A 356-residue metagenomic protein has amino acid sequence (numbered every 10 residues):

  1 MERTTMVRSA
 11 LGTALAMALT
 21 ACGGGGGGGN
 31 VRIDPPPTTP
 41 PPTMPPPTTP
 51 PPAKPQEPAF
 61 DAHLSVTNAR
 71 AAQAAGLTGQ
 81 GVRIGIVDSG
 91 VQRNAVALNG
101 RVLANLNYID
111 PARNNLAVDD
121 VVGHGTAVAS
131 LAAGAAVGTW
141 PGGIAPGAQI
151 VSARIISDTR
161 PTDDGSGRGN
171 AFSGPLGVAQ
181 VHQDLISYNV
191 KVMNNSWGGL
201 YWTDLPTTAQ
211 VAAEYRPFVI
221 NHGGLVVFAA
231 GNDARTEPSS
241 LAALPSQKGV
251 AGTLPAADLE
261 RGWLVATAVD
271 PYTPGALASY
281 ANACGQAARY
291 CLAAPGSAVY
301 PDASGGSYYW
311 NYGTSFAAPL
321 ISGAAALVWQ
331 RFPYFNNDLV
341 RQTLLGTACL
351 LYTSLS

Functional and structural regions predicted by a protein language model:
M1-G24: Gram-negative bacterial Sec-dependent N-terminal signal peptides
G23-P42, T78, A135, I155-D258 (+2 more regions): Substrate-binding/access-modulating region of protease and related hydrolase catalytic domains
V31-P40, M44-F60, R70-L106, P111-S173 (+5 more regions): Subtilisin-like serine protease catalytic core
A69, G125, A129-A132, V178-H182 (+6 more regions): Extracytoplasmic/secreted envelope proteins and their assembly/folding machinery, especially bacterial periplasmic
I86-G90, L131-A135, A153-S157, N195-L200 (+7 more regions): Active-site-proximal beta-strand/loop segments in catalytic clefts of secreted hydrolases
D88, V96, S246-Q330, Y334: Extracellular S/T/G-rich loop segment that most often corresponds to the catalytic His/Ser-adjacent loop
Y352-S356: Conserved small/polar residues in nucleotide/adenosyl-binding loops
